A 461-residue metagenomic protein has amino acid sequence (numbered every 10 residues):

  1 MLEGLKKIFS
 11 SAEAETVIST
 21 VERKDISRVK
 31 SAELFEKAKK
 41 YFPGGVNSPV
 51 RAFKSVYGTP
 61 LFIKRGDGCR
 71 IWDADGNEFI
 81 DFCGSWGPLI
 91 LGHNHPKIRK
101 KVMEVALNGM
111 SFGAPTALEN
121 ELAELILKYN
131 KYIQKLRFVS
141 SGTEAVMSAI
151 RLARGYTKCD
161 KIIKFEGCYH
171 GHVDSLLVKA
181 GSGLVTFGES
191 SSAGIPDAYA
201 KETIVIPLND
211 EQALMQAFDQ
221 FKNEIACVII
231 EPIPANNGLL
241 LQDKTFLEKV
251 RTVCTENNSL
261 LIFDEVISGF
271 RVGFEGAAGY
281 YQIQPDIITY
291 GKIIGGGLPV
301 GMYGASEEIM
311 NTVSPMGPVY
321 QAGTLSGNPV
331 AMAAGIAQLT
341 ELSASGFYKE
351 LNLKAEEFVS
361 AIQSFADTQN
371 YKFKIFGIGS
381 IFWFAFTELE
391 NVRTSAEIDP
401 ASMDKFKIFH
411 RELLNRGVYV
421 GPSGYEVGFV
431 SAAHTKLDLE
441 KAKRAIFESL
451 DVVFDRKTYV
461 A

Functional and structural regions predicted by a protein language model:
L2-A461: Conserved N-terminal phosphate-binding loop of PLP-dependent enzymes in the Aspartate aminotransferase
